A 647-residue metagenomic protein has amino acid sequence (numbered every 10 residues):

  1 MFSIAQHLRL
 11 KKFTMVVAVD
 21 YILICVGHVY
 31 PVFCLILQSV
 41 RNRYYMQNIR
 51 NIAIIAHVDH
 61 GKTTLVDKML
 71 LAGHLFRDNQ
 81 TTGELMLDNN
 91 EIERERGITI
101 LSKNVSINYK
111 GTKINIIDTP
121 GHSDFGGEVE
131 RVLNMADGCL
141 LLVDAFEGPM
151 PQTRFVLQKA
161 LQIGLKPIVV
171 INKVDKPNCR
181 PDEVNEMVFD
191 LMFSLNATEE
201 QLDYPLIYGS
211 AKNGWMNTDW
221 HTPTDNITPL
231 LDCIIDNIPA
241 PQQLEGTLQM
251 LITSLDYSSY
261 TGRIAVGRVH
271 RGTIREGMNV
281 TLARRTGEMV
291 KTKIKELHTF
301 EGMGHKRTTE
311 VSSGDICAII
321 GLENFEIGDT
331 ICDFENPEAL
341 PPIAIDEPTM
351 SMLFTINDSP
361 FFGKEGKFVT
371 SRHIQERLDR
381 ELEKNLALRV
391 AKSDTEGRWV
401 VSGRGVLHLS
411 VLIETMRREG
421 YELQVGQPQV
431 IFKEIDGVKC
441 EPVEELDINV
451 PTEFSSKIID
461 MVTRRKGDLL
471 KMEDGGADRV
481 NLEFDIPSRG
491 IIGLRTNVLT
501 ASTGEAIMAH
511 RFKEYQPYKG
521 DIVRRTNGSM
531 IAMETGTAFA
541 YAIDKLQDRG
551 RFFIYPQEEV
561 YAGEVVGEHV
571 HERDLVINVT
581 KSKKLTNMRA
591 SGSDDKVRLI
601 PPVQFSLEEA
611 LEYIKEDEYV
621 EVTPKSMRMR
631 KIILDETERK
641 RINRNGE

Functional and structural regions predicted by a protein language model:
F2, F13, Y21, Y30-F33 (+1 more regions): Aromatic (phenylalanine/tyrosine) cluster motif
A5-L8, I22, V26-V29, V40: Short hydrophobic alpha-helical segments enriched in small aliphatic residues
R41-P149, M187, L255-S258: P-loop NTPase switch module centered on the Walker A-proximal segment
T64, K68-M69, S106, E128-R131 (+6 more regions): Alpha-helical scaffold elements adjacent to nucleotide-binding pockets in ATP/GTP-utilizing enzyme cores
P120-F125, N134-R154, L161-V169, V174-D182: Conserved Switch II/interswitch segment of TRAFAC-class P-loop GTPases
N172, S210, G405: Active-site glycine-centered loops adjacent to acidic/histidine catalytic or metal-binding residues that shape
P177-I235: Canonical P-loop GTPase G-domain recognition
N185, D203-P205, P229-D236, A265-E647: Accessory interaction regions appended to the cores of large information-processing enzymes
